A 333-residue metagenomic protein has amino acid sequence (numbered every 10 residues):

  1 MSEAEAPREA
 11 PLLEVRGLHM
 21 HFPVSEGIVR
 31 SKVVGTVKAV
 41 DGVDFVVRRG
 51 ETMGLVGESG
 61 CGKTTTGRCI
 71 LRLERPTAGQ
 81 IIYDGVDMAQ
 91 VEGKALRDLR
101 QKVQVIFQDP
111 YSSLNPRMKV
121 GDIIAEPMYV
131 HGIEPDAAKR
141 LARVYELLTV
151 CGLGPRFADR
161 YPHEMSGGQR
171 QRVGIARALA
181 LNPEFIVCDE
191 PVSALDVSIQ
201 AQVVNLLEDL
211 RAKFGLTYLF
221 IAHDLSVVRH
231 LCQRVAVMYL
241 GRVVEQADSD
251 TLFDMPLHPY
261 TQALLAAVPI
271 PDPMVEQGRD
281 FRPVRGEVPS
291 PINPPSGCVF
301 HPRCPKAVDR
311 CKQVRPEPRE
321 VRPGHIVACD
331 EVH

Functional and structural regions predicted by a protein language model:
E3-P11, S25-S31, D248-H333: Charged, flexible cofactor/metal-binding loops and thiol motifs
V29-V34, M88-Q104, V130, A137 (+2 more regions): ABC ATPase NBD coupling module
G79-D87: Conserved ABC transporter NBD signature motif
V86-D87, A138-R156, Q262-A266: Conserved ABC ATPase "signature" region
Y161-M165, Q169: Conserved ABC ATPase signature
A180-E184: A short, proline-enriched helix->beta-strand linker immediately N-terminal to the Walker B motif in ABC-type P-loop
V187, P191-L195, I199-Q277: P-loop NTP-binding/switch modules centered on Walker-like glycine-rich loops
